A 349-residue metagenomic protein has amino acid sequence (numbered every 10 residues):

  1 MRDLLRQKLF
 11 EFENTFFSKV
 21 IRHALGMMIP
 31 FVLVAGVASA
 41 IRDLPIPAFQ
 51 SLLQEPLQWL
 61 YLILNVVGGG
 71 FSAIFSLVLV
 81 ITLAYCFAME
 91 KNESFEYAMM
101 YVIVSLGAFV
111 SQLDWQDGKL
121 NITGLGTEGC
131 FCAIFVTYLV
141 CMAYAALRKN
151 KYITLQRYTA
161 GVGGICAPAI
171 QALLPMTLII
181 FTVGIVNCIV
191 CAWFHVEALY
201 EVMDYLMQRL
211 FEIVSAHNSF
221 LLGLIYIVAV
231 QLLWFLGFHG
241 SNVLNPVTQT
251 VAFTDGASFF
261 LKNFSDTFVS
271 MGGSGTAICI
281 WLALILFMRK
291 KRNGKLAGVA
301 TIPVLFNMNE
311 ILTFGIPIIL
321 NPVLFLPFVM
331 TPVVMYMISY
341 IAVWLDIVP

Functional and structural regions predicted by a protein language model:
M1-F12, P47-Q58, L62, G256-F259 (+2 more regions): Transmembrane alpha-helical segments and their short flanking loops that form helix-hairpins/helix-helix interfaces
M1-F235, M330, A342: Signature of multi-pass transmembrane helix bundles
R2-Q7, I153-P168, R209-L210, Q249-S258 (+1 more regions): Juxtamembrane inter-helical linkers in multi-pass membrane proteins
I21, F31-V34, F71-V78, I165-I170 (+9 more regions): Long, contiguous hydrophobic alpha-helical segments, chiefly transmembrane helices and signal peptides
L77-F87, Y101-G107, A257-L324: Alpha-helical membrane segments and immediately flanking helix-loop junctions that form or couple to the substrate/ion
A98-A108, N245-T250, A300-T301, P327-M335: Central hydrophobic cores of alpha-helical transmembrane segments in multi-pass integral membrane proteins
N187-C188, E201-M288: Membrane-embedded translocation segments of transport machinery
C191, H195, F287-R289, I318-I319 (+1 more regions): Short helix-capping/hinge motifs at transmembrane helix termini and TM-loop junctions
